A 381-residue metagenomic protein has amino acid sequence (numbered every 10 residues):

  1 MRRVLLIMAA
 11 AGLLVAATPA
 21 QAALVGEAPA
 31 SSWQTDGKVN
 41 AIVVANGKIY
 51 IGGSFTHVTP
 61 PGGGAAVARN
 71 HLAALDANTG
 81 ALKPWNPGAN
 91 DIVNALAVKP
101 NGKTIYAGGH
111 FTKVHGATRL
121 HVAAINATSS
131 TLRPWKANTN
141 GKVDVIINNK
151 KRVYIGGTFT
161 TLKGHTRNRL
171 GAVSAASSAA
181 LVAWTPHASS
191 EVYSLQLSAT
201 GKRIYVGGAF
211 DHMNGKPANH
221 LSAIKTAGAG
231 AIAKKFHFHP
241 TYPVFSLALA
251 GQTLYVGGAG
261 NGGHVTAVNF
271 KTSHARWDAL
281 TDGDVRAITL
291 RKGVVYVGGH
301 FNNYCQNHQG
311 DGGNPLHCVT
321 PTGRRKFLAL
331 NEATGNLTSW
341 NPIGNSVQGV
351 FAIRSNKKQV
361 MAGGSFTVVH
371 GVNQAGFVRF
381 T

Functional and structural regions predicted by a protein language model:
R3-I7, L13-L14, A20-T381: Extracytoplasmic surface signature
